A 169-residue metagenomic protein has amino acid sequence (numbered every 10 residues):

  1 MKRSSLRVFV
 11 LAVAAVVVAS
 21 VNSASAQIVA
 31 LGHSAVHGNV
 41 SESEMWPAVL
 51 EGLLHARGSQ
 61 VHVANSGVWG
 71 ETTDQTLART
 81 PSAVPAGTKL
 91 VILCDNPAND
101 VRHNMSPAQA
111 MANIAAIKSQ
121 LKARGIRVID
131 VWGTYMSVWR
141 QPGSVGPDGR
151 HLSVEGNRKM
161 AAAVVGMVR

Functional and structural regions predicted by a protein language model:
M1-V10: Bacterial N-terminal signal peptides that target proteins for export
V10-S20: Bacterial N-terminal signal peptides
S23-W69, R79-G87: Serine-esterase "nucleophile elbow" of acetyl-processing enzymes
L31-A35, S66-E71, I92-V101, K122 (+1 more regions): Cell-envelope and extracellular/periplasmic
A35-H37, N99-R102, M111, D130-R169: Catalytic His-Asp segment of secreted/periplasmic serine-dependent ester chemistry enzymes
P47, E51, L77, P107 (+4 more regions): Extracytoplasmic/secreted envelope proteins and their assembly/folding machinery, especially bacterial periplasmic
V68-V91, M105-N113: Catalytic-core regions of hydrolytic enzymes
K89-P97, P107, M111-A115, K122 (+1 more regions): Conserved, well-ordered alpha-helix/loop/beta-strand core segments that scaffold catalytic motifs
